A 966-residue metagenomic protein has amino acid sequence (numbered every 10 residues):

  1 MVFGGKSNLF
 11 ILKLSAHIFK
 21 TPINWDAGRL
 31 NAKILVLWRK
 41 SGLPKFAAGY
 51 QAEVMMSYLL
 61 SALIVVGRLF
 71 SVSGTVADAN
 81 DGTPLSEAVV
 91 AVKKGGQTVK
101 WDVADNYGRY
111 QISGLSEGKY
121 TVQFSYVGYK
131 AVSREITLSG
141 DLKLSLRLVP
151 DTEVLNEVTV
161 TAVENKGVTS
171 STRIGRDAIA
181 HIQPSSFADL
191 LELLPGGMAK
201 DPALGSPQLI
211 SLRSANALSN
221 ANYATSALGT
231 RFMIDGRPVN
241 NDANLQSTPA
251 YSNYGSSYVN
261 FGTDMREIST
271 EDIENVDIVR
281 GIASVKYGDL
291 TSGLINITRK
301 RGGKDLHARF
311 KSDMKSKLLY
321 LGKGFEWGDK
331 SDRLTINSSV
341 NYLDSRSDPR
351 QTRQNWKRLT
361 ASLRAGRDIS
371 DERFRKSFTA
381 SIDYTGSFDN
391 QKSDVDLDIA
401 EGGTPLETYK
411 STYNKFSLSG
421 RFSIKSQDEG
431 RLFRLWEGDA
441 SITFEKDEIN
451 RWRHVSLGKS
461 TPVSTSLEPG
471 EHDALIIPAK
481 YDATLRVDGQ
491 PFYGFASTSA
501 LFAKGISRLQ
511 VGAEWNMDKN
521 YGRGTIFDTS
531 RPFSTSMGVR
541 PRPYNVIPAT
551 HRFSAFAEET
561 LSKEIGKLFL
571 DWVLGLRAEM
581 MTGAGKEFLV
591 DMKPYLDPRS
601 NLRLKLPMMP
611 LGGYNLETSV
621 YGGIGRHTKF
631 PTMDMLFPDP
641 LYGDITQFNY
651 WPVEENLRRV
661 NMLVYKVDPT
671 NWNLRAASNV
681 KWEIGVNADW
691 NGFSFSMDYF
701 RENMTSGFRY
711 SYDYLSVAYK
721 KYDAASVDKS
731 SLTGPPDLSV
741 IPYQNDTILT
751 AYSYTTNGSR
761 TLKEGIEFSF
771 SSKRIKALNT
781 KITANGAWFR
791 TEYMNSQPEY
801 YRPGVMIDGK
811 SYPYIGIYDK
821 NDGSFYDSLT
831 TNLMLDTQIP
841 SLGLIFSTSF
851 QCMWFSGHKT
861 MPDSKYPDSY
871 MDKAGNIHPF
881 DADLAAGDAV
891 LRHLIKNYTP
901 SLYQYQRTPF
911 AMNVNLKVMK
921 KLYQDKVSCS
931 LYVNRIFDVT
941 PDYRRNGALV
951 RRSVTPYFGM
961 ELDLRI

Functional and structural regions predicted by a protein language model:
A77-D81, A88-G95, S125-V127, S139-A180: Short, acidic, small-residue-rich periplasmic hinge/interaction motif at the N-terminus of Gram-negative outer-membrane
K143-R147, F187-L190, L209-S211, M233 (+3 more regions): N-terminal periplasmic accessory domains that precede and gate Gram-negative outer-membrane beta-barrel machines
A188, E192-Q246: Extracytoplasmic beta-strand/coil segments of soluble accessory domains associated with Gram-negative outer-membrane
R237-V279: Short acidic/polar hinge/loop motifs at secondary-structure boundaries that mediate gating or recognition
I273, H307-D344, R350-D396, G403-E437: Transmembrane beta-barrel wall of Gram-negative outer-membrane proteins
I369-F388, Y409-E587, G765-E767: Face-selective signature of the C-terminal outer-membrane beta-barrel domain
I565-L570, N703, K720-S864: Gram-negative outer-membrane beta-barrel transporters
M704-S706, Y710-Y712, C852-N897, T908-N913 (+1 more regions): C-terminal beta-signal and adjacent terminal beta-strands/loops of Gram-negative outer-membrane beta-barrel proteins
